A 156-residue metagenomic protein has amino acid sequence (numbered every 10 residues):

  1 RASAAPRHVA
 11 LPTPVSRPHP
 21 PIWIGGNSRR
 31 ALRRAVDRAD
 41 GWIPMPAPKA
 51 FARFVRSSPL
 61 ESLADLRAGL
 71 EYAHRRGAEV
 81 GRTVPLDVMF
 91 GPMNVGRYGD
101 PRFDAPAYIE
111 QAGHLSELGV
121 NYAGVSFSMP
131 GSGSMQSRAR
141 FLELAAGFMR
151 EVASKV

Functional and structural regions predicted by a protein language model:
R1-V156: Active-site-adjacent structural elements that line small-molecule/cofactor binding pockets in enzymes
